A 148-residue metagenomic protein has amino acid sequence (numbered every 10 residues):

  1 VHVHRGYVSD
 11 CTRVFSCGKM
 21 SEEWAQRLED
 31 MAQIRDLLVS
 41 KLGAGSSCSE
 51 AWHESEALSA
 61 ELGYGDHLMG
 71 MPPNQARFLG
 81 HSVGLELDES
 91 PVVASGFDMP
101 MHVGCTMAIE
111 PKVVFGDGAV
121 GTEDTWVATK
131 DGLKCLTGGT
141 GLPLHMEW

Functional and structural regions predicted by a protein language model:
V1-W148: Active-site neighborhoods and metal-handling regions in enzymes and metal-associated proteins
